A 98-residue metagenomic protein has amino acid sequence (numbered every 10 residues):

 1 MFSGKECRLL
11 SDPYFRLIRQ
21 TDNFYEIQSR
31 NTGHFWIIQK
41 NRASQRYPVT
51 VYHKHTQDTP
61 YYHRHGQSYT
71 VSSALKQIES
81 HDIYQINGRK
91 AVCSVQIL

Functional and structural regions predicted by a protein language model:
M1-G33, D58-P60, A91-L98: Negatively charged, low-complexity tracts enriched in Asp/Glu with abundant Ser/Thr
G4-C7, H53-L98: Mixed-charge, Lys/Arg-enriched low-complexity segments
G33-H63: Short aromatic-glycine-(Arg/Gly/Cys) micro-motifs in beta-strand/loop hairpins
